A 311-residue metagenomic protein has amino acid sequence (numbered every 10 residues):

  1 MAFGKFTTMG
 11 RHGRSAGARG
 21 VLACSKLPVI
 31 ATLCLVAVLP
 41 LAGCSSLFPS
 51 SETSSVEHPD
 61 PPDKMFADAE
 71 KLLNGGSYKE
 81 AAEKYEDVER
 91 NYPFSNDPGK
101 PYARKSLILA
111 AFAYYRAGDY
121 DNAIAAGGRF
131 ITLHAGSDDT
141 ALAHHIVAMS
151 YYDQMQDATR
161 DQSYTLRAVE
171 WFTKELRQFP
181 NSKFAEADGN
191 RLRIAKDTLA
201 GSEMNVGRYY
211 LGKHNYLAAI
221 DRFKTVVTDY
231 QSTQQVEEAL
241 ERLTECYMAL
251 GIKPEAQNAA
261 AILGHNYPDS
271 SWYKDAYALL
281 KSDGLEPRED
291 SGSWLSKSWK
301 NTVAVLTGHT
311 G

Functional and structural regions predicted by a protein language model:
A2-R14, V21, P40, C44-G311: Acidic, polar-rich low-complexity tracts and alpha-helical solenoid repeat scaffolds
A16, C24-S25: Compositionally biased, low-complexity intrinsically disordered regions
S25-A42: Bacterial N-terminal signal peptides
